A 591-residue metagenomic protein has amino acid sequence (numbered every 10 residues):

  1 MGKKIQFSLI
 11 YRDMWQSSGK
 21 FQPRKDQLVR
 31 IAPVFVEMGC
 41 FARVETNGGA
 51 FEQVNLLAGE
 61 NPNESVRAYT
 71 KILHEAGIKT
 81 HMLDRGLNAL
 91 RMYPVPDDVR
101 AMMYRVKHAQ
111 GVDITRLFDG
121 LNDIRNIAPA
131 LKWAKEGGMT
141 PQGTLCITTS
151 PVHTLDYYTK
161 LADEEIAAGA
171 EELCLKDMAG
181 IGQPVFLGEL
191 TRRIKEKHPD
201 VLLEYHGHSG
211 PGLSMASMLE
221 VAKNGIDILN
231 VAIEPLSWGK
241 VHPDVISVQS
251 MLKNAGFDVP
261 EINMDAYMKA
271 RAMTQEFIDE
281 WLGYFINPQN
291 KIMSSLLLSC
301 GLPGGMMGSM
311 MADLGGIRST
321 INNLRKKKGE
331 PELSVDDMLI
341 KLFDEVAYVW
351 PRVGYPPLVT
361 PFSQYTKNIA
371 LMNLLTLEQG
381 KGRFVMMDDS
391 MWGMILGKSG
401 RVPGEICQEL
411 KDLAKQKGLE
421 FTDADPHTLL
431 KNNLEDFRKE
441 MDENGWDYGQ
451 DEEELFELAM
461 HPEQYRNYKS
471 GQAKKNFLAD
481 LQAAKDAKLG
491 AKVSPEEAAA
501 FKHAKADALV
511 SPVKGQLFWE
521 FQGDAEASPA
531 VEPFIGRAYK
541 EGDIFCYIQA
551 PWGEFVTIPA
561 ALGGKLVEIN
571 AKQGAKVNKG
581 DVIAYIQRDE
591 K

Functional and structural regions predicted by a protein language model:
I5-D13, G19, A42-T46, I78-R85 (+5 more regions): Hydrophobic faces of well-ordered beta-strands that scaffold small-molecule active sites in alpha/beta enzyme cores
P33, G48-D163, G180-Q183: Active-site beta->alpha loop and helix N-cap motifs at the rims of alpha/beta catalytic domains
V36-V54, I292-L297, G301-D507: Terminal or standalone catalytic/regulatory effector modules within metabolic enzymes and repeat proteins
L117, D177, N224-P243: Glycine-rich phosphate-binding active-site loops on the catalytic face of alpha/beta enzymes
H153-E165, P211-D227: Catalytic cores of alpha/beta
S237-I262: C-terminal helical cap(s) of enzyme catalytic domains, especially alpha/beta-barrels
V493-Y547, E554-T557, G563, E568: Acidic, low-complexity mobile loops and tails
R537, D543, A575, D581-V582: Structural motif
